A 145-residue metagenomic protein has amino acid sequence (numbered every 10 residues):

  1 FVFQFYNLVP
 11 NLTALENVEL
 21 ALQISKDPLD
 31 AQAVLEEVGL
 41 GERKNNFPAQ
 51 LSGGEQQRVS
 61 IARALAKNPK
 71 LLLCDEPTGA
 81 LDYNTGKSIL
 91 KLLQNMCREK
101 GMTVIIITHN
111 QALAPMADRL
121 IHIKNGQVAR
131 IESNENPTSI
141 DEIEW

Functional and structural regions predicted by a protein language model:
F1-I123: ABC family nucleotide-binding domain
Q127-W145: Conserved beta-strand-loop-alpha-helix hinge in the C-terminal portion of ABC ATPase nucleotide-binding domains
